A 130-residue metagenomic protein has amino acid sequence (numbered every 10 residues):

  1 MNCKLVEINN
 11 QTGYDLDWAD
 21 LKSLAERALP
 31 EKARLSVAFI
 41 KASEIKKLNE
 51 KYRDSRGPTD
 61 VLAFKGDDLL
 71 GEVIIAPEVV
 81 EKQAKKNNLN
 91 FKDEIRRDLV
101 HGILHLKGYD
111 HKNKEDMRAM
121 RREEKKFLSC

Functional and structural regions predicted by a protein language model:
M1-R96, L106-C130: An acidic/histidine-cluster motif and surrounding catalytic segment that typifies divalent-metal-assisted enzyme active
